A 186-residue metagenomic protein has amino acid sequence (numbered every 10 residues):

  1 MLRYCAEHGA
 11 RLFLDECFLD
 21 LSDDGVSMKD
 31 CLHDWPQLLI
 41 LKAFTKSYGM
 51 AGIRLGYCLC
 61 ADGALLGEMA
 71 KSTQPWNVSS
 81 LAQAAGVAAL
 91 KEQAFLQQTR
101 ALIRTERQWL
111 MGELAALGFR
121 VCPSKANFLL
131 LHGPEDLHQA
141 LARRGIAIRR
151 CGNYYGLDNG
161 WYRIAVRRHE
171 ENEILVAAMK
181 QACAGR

Functional and structural regions predicted by a protein language model:
M1-L12, E16-S47: Active-site pre-lysine segment of PLP-dependent enzymes
Q37-A115, F119-R120: PLP-dependent aminotransferase class I/II
G52, K125, G156-D158: Short acidic/glycine-enriched loop/turn segments that link adjacent beta-strands
C60, L131-G133, V166-R168: Short beta-strand-to-loop capping motifs
R104, Q108, G112-G145: Conserved PLP-binding catalytic core of the aspartate aminotransferase-like
R143-R144, N153-R186: PLP-dependent enzyme catalytic core of the Aspartate aminotransferase-like
